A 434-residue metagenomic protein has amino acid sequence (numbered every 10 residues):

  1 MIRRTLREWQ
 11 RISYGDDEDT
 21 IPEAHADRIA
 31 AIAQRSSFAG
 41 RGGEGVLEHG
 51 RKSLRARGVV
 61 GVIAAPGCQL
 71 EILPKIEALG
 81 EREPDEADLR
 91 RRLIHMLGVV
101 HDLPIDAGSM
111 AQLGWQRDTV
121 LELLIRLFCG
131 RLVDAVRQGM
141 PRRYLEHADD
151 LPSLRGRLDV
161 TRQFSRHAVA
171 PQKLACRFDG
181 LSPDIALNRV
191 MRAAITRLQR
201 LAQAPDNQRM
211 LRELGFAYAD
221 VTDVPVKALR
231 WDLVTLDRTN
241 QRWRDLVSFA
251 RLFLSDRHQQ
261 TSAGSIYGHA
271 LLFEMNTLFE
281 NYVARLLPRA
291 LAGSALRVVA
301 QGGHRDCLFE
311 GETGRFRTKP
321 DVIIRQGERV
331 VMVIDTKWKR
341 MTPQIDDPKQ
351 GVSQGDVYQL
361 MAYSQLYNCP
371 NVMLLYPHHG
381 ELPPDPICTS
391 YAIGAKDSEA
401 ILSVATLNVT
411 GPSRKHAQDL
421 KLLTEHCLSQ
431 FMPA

Functional and structural regions predicted by a protein language model:
M1-A263, G268-H269: Residue(s) in the substrate-gating loop at a strand-loop-helix junction that position the organic substrate next
M1-Q34, I266-A434: Catalytic core segments in nucleotide and nucleic-acid processing enzymes
